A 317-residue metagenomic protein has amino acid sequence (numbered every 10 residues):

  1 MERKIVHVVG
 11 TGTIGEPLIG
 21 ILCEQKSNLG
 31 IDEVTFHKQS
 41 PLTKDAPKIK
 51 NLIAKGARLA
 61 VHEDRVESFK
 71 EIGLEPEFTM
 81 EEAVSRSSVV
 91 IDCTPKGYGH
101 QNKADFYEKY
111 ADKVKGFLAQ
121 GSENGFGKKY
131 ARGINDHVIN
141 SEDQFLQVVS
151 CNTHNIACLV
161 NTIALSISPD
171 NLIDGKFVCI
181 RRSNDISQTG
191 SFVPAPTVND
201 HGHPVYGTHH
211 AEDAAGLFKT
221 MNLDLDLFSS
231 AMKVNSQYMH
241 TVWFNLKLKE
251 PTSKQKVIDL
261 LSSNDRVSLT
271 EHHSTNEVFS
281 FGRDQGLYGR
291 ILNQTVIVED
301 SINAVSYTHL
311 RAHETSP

Functional and structural regions predicted by a protein language model:
E2-S187: N-terminal Rossmann-like NAD(P) cofactor-binding subdomain of oxidoreductases, focused on the glycine-rich
H7-V9, T13-G20, Q25-K26, N161-E271: Active-site-lining helix/loop region of Rossmann-like oxidoreductase modules
P41, P251, S316: Short, glycine-/Ser/Thr-/acidic-enriched flexible segments
L260-Y288: Terminal hydrophobic/aromatic helix or amphipathic segment near a protein terminus
G282-I302: Short, low-order "capping/linker" segments at domain edges
T308-T315: Conserved small/polar residues in nucleotide/adenosyl-binding loops
